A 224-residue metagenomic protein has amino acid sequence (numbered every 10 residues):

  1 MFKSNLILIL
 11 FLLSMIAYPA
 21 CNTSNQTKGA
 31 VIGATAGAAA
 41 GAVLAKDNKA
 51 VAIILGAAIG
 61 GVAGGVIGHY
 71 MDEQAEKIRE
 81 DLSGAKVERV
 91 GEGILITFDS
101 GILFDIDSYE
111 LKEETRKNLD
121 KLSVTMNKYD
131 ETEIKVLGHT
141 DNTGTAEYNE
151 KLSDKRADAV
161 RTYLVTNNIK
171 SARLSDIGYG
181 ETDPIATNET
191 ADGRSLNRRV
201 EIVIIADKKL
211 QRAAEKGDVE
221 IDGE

Functional and structural regions predicted by a protein language model:
M1-L8: Bacterial N-terminal signal peptides that target proteins for export
I16-A20: C-terminal motif of bacterial Sec signal peptides marking the signal peptidase cleavage site
N22-K77: Short, low-complexity, glycine-enriched hydrophobic/amphipathic alpha-helices that associate with lipid bilayers
A30, I53, H69-D72, D105 (+3 more regions): Soluble non-cytosolic domains of exported or imported proteins
A57-G61, F98-D105: Acidic/histidine-rich, surface-exposed loop or edge segments in extracytoplasmic proteins
M71-I102: Amphipathic, membrane-active segments
E80-D81, F104-G138, V165, S195 (+3 more regions): Periplasmic peptidoglycan-binding/anchoring modules of Gram-negative envelope and division proteins
H139-A213: Periplasmic OmpA-like peptidoglycan-binding domain that tethers envelope proteins to the cell wall
